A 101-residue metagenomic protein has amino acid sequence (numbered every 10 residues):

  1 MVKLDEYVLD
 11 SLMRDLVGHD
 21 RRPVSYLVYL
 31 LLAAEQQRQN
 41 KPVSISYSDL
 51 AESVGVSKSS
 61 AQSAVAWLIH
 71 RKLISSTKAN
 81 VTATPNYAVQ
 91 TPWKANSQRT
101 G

Functional and structural regions predicted by a protein language model:
M1-S53, T82: Short recognition helix of helix-turn-helix/winged-helix DNA-binding domains
S59: Key DNA-contact positions within bacterial/archaeal DNA-binding proteins
Q62-G101: Winged-helix/helix-turn-helix nucleic-acid-interaction surface
